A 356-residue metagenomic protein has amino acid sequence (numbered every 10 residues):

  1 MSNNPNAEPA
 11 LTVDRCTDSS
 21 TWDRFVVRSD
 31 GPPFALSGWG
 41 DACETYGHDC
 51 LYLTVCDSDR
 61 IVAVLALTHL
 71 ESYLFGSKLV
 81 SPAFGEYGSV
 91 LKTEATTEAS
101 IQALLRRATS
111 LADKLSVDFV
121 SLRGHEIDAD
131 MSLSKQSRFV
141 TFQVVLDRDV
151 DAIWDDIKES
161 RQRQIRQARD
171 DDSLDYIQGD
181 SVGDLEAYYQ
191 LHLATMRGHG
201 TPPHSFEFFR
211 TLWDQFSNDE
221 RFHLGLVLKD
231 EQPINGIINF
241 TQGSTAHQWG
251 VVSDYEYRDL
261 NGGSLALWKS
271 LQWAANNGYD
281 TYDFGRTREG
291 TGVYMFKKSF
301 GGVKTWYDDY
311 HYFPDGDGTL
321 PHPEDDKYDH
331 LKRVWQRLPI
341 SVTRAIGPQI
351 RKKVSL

Functional and structural regions predicted by a protein language model:
S2-E8, Y52, H69, I127-A152 (+1 more regions): Active-site/acyl-donor-binding loops of N-acyltransferases
P9-S58, L65-F75, G124-D259: A conserved beta-strand-loop-helix scaffold within acyl/acetyltransferase catalytic domains
H48-C50, K114-V117, F222, Y279: Short, high-confidence coil segments that cap the C-terminus of an alpha-helix and link into the following beta-strand
T54-D57, I61, L74, G85 (+2 more regions): Aromatic (often tryptophan-rich) hydrophobic motifs at membrane interfaces
E71-S89: Conserved acyl-donor/pantetheine-binding loop and adjacent beta-alpha core of acyl/acetyltransferases and related
V90-A95: Acyl-group handling in specialized metabolite and lipid biosynthesis
A99-T141: Non-catalytic accessory segments adjacent to catalytic cores
S121, I177, T281-G285: Short catalytic-loop micro-motif centered on adjacent basic/acidic residues
